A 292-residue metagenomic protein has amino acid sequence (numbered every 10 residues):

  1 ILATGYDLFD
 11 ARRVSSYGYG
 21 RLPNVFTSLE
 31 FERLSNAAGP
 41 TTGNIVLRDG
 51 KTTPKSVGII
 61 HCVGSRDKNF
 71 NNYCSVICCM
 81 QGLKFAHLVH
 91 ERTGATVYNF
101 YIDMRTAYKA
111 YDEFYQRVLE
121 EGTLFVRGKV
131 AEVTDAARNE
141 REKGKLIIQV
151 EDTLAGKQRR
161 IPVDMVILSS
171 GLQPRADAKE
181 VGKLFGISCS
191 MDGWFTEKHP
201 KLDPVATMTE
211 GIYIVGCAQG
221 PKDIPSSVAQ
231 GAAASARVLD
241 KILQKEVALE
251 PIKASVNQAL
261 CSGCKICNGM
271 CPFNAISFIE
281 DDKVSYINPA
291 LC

Functional and structural regions predicted by a protein language model:
L2-C292: Residues forming the flavin
